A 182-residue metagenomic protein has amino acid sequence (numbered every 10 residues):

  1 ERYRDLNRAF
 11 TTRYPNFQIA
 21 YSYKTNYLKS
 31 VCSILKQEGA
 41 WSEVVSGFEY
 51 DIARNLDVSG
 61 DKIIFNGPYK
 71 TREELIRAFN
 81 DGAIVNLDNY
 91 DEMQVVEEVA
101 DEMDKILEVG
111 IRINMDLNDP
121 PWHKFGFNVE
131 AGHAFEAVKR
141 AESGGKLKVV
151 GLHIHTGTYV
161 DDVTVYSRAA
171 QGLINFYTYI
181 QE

Functional and structural regions predicted by a protein language model:
E1-Y3: Low-complexity, highly charged intrinsically disordered N-terminal segments that act as targeting/localization
L6: N-terminal [4Fe-4S]-dependent radical SAM core
Y14-E182: Active-site-proximal beta-alpha core segment in soluble small-molecule metabolic enzymes
